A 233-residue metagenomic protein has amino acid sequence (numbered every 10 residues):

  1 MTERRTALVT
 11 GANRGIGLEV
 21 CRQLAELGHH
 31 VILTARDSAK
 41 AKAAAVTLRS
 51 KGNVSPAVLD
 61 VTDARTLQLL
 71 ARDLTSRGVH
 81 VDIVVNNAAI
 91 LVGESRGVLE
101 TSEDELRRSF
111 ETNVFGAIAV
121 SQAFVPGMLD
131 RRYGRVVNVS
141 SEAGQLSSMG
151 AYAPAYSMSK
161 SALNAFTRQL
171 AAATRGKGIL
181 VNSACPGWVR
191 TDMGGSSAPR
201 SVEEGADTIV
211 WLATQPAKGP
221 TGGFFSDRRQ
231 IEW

Functional and structural regions predicted by a protein language model:
T2-I32: Canonical Rossmann dinucleotide-binding motif of NAD(H)/NADP(H)-dependent dehydrogenases/reductases, specifically
V9-T10, N86-N87, R135-S141, L180-C185: Structural signature of the Rossmann-like NAD(P)-dependent dehydrogenase/reductase core
L27-A43: Conserved glycine-rich Rossmann-like NAD(P)H-binding loop of the short-chain dehydrogenase/reductase
S38, V58-L69: The beta1-alpha1 cofactor-binding region of Rossmann-like NAD(H)/NADP(H)-dependent oxidoreductases
V85, V120-F124, F166-T167, L212: Hydrophobic positions on the long internal alpha-helix of Rossmann-like NAD(P)-dependent oxidoreductase domains
I90-L91, G97-F110, D130, R135-R175: Catalytic loop of short-chain dehydrogenase/reductase
R175-K177, S183-P186, G195-W233: C-terminal helical subdomain
